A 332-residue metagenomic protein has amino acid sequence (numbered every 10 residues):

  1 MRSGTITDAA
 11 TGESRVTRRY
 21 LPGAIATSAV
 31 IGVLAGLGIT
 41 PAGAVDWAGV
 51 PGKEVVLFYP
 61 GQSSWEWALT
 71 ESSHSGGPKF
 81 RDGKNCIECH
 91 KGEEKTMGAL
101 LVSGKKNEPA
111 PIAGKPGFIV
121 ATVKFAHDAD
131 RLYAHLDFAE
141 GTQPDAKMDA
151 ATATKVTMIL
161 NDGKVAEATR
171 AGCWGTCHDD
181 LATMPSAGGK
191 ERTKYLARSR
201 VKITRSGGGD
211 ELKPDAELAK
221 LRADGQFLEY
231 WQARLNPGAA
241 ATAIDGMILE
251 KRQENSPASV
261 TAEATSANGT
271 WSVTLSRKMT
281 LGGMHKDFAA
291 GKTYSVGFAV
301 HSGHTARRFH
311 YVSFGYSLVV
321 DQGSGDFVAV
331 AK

Functional and structural regions predicted by a protein language model:
M1-Y20: N-terminal secretory signal peptides that target proteins for export/translocation
G12, G43-H74, T157-A216, K220-L235 (+1 more regions): Acidic/polar low-complexity flexible segments
A24-G36: Bacterial N-terminal signal peptides
S72-I87: Sequence/structural segment immediately N-terminal to covalent heme-attachment motifs in c-type and related
G83-E93, C177: The canonical Cys-X-X-Cys-His
K95-K115: Short cysteine/histidine-rich metal-coordination sites, predominantly Zn2+-binding motifs
A121-K124, V260-S266: Beta-strand-rich interaction surfaces with strong enrichment in secreted/lumenal proteins
R131-E140, W271-R277: Short, well-ordered beta-strand segments enriched in hydrophobic/aromatic residues
